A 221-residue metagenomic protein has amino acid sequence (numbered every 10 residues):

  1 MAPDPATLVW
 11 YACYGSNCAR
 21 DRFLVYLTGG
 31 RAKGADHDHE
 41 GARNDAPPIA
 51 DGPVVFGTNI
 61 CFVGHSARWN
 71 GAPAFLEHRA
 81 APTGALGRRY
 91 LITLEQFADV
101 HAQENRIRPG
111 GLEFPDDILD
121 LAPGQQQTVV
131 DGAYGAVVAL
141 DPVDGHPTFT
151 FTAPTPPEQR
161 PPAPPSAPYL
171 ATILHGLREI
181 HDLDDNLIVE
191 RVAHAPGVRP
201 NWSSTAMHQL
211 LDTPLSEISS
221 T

Functional and structural regions predicted by a protein language model:
A2-T221: Glycine-aromatic micro-motifs
